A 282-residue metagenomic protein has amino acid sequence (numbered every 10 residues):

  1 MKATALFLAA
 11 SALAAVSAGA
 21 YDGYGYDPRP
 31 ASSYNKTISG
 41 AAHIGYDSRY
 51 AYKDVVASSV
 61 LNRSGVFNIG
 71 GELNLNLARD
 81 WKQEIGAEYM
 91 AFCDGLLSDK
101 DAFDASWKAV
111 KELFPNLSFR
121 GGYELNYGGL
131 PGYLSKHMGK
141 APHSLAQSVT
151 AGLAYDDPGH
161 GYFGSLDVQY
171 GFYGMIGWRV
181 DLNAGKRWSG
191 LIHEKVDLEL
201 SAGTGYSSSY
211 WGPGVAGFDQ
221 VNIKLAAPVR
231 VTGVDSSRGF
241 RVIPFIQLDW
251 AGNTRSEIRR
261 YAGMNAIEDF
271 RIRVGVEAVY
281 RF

Functional and structural regions predicted by a protein language model:
M1-A41: Cleavable N-terminal export/targeting peptides
D22-G23, D27-S39, N76-E84, L96-L97 (+5 more regions): Short loop/turn motifs that connect adjacent beta-strands in outer-membrane beta-barrel proteins
S39-R49, G70-E72, E84-M90, R120-N126 (+4 more regions): Transmembrane beta-strands of outer-membrane beta-barrel proteins
G40-Y46, N68, D80-W81, S106-W107 (+8 more regions): Residue-level detection of beta-strand scaffold positions
H43, G70-E72, D104-V110, T150-A154 (+3 more regions): Outer-membrane beta-barrel architecture
R49-G65, G86-N183, T254-I272: Outer-membrane pore/translocation modules
D80, K140-V231: Detector for outer-membrane/organellar transmembrane beta-barrel domains, recognizing the amphipathic beta-strand
L200, I223-F282: Predominantly the C-terminal beta-signal and adjacent terminal strand-loop region of outer-membrane beta-barrel
